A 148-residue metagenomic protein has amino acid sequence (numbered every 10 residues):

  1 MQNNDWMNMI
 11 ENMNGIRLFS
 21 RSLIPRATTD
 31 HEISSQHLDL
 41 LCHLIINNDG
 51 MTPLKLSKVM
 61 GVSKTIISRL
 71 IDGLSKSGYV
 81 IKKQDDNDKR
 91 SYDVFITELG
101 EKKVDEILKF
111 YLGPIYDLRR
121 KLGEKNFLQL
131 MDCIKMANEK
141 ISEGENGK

Functional and structural regions predicted by a protein language model:
M1-H31: N-terminal leader segment of winged-helix/HTH proteins
M1-N4, K125-K148: C-terminal regulatory/oligomerization modules of transcriptional regulators
D5, Q36-H37, L99, N126: N-terminal positioning helix adjacent to the helix-turn-helix/winged-helix DNA-binding module
I10-N14, L41, T97, M131-I134 (+1 more regions): Generic structural concept
M13-I24, M60, K103, I107-R119 (+1 more regions): Alpha-helical linker/hinge and terminal dimerization helices associated with HTH transcriptional regulators
S22-T65: N-terminal helix-turn-helix DNA-binding core of bacterial DNA-binding proteins
I66, L70-G73, S77, C133: Residues within the DNA-recognition helix of helix-turn-helix
G73-Q129: Charged, amphipathic alpha-helical coiled-coil/dimerization segments
